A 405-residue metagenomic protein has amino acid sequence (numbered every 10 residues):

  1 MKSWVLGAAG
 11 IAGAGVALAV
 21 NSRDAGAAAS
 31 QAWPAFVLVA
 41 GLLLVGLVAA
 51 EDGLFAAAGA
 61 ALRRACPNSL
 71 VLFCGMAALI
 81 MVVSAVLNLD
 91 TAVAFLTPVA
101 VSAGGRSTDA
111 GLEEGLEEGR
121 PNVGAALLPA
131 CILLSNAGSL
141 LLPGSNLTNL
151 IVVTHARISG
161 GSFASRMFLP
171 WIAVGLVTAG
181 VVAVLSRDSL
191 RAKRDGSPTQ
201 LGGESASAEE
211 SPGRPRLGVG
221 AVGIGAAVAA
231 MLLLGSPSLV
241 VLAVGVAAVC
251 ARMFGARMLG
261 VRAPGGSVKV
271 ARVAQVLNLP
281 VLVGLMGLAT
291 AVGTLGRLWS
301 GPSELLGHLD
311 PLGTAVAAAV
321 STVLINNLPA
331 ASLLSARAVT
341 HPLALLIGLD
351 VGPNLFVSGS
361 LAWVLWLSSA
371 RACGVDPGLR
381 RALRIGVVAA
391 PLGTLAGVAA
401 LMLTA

Functional and structural regions predicted by a protein language model:
M1-S3, D24-A35, G160-P170, E210-R214 (+5 more regions): Interfacial loop-to-helix junctions that mark the boundaries of transmembrane helices in multi-pass membrane
A8, F36-V37, L70-A78, A92 (+8 more regions): Hydrophobic alpha-helical transmembrane segments
A8-V20, A40-G46, I80-M81, S135-G138 (+7 more regions): Hydrophobic core segments of alpha-helical transmembrane domains in multi-pass membrane transport and ion-translocation
S30, L47, E51-D52, A56-G59 (+2 more regions): Transmembrane helical segments that form the transport core of multi-pass membrane transport proteins
Q31-L43, F163-G180, P342-V357: Alpha-helical transmembrane segments
I80, S84-D90, A94-L134, L147-R166 (+1 more regions): Membrane-interfacial helix-loop connectors
G161-S211, V222, A362-A405: Juxtamembrane and boundary regions of transmembrane helices in multi-pass small-molecule transporters and channels
L176-P264: Long, contiguous bundles of hydrophobic transmembrane helices that form the permeation core of multi-pass
